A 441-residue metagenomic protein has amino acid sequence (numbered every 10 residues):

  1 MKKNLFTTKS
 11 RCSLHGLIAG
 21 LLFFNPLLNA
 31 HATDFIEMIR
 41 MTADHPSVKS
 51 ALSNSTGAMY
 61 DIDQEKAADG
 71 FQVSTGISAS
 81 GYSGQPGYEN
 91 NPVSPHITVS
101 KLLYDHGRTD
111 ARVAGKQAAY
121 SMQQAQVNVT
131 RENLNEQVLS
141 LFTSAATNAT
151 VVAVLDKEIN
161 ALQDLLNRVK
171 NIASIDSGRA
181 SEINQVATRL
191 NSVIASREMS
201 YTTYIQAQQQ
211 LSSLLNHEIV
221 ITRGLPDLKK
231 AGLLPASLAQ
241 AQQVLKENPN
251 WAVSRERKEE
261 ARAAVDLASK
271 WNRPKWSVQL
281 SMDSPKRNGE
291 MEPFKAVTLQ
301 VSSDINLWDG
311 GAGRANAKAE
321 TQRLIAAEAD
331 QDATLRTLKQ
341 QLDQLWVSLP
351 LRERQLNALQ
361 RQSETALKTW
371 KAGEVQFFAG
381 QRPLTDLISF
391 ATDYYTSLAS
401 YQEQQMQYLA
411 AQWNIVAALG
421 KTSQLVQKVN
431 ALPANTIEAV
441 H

Functional and structural regions predicted by a protein language model:
K2-L17: Bacterial N-terminal signal peptides that target proteins for export
K2-L5, R131-E247, L345-S348, R352 (+4 more regions): Periplasmic alpha-helical coiled-coil/stalk elements that build and connect Gram-negative outer-membrane
K3, S400-H441: Acidic, low-complexity, intrinsically disordered peripheral segments
H15-P26: Bacterial N-terminal signal peptides
A30-S74, L102-L103, S177-A180, L215-A264 (+6 more regions): Bacterial Sec-pathway N-terminal export signals of envelope proteins
S50-E65, T130, L134-K157, D164-L166 (+6 more regions): Amphipathic alpha-helical coiled-coil segments
Q72-N90, L102-R131, A252, N272-V297 (+1 more regions): Small/polar (Gly/Ser/Thr/Ala-rich) solvent-exposed segments that form structured loops/beta-strands/short helices used
H96-T98, F142, S277, T298-S302 (+1 more regions): Membrane-embedded beta-strand positions in outer-membrane beta-barrel channels/transporters
